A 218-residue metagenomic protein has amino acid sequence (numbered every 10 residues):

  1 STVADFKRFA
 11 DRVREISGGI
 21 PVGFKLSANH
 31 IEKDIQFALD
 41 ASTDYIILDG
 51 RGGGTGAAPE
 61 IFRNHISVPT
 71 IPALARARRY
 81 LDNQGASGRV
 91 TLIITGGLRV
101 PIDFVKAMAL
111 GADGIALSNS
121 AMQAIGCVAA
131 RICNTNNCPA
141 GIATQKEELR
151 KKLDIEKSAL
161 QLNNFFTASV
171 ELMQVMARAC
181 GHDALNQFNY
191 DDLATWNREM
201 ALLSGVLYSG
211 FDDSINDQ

Functional and structural regions predicted by a protein language model:
S1-R150: Glycine-rich phosphate/ribose-binding loops and adjacent secondary-structure elements that form binding surfaces
G126, L153-Q218: C-terminal extensions of enzymes
